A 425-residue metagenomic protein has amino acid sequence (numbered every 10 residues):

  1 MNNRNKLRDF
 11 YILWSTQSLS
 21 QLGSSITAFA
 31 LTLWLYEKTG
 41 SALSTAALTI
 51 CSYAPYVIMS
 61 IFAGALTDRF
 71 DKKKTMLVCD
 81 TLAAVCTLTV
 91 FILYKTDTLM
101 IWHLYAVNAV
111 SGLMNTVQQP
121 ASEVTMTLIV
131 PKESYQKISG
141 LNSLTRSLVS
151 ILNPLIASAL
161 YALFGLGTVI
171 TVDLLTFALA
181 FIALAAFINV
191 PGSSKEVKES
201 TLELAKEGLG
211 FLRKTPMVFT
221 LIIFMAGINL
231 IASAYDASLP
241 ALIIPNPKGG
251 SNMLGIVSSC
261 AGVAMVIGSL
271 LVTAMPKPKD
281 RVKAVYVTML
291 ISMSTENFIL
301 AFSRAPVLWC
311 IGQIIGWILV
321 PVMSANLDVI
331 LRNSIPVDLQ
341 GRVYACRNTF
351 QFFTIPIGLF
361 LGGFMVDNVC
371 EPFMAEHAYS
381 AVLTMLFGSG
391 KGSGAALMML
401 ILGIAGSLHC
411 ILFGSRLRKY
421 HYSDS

Functional and structural regions predicted by a protein language model:
M1-F10, N189-I222: Juxtamembrane intracellular "pre-TM" segments in multi-pass secondary transporters
Y11-F29, T49-T67, D71-C86, H103-A162 (+9 more regions): Substrate-agnostic recognition of the 12-TM MFS/MFS-like secondary transporter fold
T27-A30, W34, T39-A46, G140 (+1 more regions): Small-residue hotspots at the loop-to-helix junctions and early N-terminal turns of transmembrane alpha-helices
T32-K38, F91-T96, L152-V172, P245-N246 (+1 more regions): Transmembrane alpha-helix termini and helix-breaking/packing motifs in multi-pass membrane transporters
Y36, T89-Y94, S111, L184 (+3 more regions): MFS-fold secondary transporters
T75, K206, R213, F224-G227 (+2 more regions): C-terminal transmembrane bundle of multi-pass solute transporters/carriers
T81-T98, I291-R304: C-terminal ends and interior cores of transmembrane alpha-helices in multi-pass membrane transporters/permeases
D97, V124, L128, I170-S200 (+4 more regions): Helix-loop junctions on the cytosolic side of multi-pass membrane transporters, especially the intracellular loop
